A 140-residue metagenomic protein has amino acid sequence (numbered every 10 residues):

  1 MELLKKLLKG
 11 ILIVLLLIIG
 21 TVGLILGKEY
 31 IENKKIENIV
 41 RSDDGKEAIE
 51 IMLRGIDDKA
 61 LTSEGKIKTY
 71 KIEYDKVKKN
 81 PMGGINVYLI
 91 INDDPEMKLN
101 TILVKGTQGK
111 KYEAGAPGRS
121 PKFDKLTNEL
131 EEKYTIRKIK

Functional and structural regions predicted by a protein language model:
L4-A60: N-terminal trafficking/processing presequences and adjacent post-cleavage segments of proteins routed to secretion
K9-L12, K78-N80, L99, E131: Residues in flexible loops and secondary-structure boundaries
G23, E29, E96-K98, K105-G109 (+2 more regions): Extended interaction regions within the primary functional domain
R54-K110: Mature extracytoplasmic domains of secretory-pathway proteins
A114-K140: C-terminal partner/receptor-binding element of secreted or periplasmic proteins
